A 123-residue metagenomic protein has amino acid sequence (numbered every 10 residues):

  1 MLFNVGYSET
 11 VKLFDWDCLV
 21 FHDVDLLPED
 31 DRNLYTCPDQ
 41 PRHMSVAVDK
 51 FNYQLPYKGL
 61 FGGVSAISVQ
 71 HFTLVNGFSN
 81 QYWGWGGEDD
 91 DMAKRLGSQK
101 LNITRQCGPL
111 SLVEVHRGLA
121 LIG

Functional and structural regions predicted by a protein language model:
M1-F3, R32-Y35, P56-K58, G77 (+2 more regions): Short coil/turn segments at secondary-structure boundaries
M1-W16, F51: Active-site-proximal specificity loops/subdomain of glycosyltransferases
N4-V11, S45, T73-S79, A93-S98: Amphipathic alpha-helical interaction motifs in eukaryotic regulatory proteins
L13-E29: Short beta-strand-to-loop acidic/aromatic patch adjacent to the donor-nucleotide binding site
F14, D39, Q70-N76: Structured loop/turn residues at beta-strand edges in well-structured enzyme cores
P28-Y53: Conserved donor-nucleotide/metal-binding helix-loop-beta segment in metal-dependent transferases, i.e., the alpha-helix
D49-I67, L74: A recurrent flexible, glycine/aromatic-enriched loop bordering the glycosyltransferase active site that acts as
Q81-G84, D90-G123: C-terminal catalytic/acceptor-binding lobe
